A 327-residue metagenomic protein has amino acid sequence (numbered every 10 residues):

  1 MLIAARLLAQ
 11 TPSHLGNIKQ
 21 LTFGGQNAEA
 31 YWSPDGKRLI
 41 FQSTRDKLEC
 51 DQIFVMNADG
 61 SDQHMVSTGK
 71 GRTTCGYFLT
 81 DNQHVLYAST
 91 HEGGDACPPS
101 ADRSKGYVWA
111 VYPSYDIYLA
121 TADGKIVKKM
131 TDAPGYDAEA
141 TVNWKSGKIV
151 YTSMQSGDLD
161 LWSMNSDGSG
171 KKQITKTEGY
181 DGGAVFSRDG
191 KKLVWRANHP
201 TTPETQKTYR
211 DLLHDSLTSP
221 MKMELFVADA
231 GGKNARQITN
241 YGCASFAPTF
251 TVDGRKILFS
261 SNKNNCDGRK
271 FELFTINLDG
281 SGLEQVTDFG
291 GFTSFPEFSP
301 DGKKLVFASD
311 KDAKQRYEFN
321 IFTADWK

Functional and structural regions predicted by a protein language model:
Q10-G25: A short helix->beta-strand "capping" segment at the edge of beta-propeller domains
N17-Q20, S61-H64, Y107, K125-K128 (+3 more regions): Predominantly a core beta-strand signature of beta-propeller blades across repeat-based propeller domains
F23-Q26, S43-I53, T68-T73, A88-D116 (+8 more regions): A flexible loop/linker signature enriched in serine peptidases of the S9 family
P34-D35, T80-D81, W144-K145, R188-D189 (+2 more regions): Residue-level detector of Asp-centered blade-edge/turn motifs that repeat once per structural unit in beta-propeller
L39-I40, V85, I149-V150, L193 (+2 more regions): Hydrophobic beta-strand positions that form the internal "hydrophobic ladder" of WD40/Gbeta-like beta-propeller blades
N57-S61, T121-K125, N165-S169, D229-K233 (+2 more regions): Short loop/turn segments that connect beta-strands within beta-propeller blades
